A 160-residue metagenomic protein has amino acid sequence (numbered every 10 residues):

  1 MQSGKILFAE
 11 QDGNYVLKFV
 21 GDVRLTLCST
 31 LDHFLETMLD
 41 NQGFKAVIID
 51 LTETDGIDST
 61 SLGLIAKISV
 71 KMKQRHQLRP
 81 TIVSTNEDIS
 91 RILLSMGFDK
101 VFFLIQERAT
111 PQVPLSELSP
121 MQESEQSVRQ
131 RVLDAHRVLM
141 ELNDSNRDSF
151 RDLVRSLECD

Functional and structural regions predicted by a protein language model:
M1-E53, V70-D160: STAS-like cytosolic regulatory interaction modules
G56: Residues immediately C-terminal
I65-S69: Histidine-anchored nucleotide/phosphate-binding helix
